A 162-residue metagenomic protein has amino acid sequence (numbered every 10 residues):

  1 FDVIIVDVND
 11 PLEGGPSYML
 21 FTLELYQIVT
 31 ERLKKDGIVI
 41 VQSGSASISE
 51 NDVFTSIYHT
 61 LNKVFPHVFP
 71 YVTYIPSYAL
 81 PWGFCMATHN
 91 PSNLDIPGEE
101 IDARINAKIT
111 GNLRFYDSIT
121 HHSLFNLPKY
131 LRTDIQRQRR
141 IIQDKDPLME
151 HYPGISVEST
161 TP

Functional and structural regions predicted by a protein language model:
F1-V8: A short acidic, Gly/Pro-enriched loop at the edge of an enzyme's catalytic core that lines a small-molecule cofactor
D10-P11, G44-S49, I75-S77: Short "lid" loop at the C-terminus of a central beta-strand within the Rossmann-like core of SAM-dependent
P11-F21: Glycine/threonine-rich flexible loop motifs
S17-Y18, S43-V53: Acceptor-substrate binding/catalytic loop of class I
M19-K35, N62: A short glycine-rich, Lys/Arg-flanked "PGG" loop and its adjoining helix->strand segment in the class I
D36-S43: Conserved beta-strand signature within the Rossmann-like core of class I S-adenosyl-L-methionine
D52-V64: Short alpha-helix
H67-P162: Soluble small-group transferase modules, centered on the S-adenosyl donor enzyme superfamily
